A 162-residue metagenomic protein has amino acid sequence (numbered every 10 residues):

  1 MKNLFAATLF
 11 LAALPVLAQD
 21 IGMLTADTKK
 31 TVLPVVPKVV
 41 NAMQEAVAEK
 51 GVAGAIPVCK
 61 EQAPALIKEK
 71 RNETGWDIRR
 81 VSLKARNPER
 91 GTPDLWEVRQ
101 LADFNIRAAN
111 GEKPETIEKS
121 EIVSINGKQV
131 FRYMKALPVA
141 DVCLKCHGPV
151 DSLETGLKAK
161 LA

Functional and structural regions predicted by a protein language model:
L4-A13: Sec-dependent N-terminal signal peptides
L14-A18: Sec/Tat signal peptide C-region and signal peptidase I cleavage site
Q19-V142, D151-A162: Extracytoplasmic c-type cytochrome modules immediately beyond a signal peptide or single-pass transmembrane anchor
K145: Short, cysteine/histidine-rich loop/knuckle motifs that typically chelate Zn2+
G148: Short Cys/His-rich local motifs and their 1-3 flanking residues in nucleic-acid-associated proteins and small
